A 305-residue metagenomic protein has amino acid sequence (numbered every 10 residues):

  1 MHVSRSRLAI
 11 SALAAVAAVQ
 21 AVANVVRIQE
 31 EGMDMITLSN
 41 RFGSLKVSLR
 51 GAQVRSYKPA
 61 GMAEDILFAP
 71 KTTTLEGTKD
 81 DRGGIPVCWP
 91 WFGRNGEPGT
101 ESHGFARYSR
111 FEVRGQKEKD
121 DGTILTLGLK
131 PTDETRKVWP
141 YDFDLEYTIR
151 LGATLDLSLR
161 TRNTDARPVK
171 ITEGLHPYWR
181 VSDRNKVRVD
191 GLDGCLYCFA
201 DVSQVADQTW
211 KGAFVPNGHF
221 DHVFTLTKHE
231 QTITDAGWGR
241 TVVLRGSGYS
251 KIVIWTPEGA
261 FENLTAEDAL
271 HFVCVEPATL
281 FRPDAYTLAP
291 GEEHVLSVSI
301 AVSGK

Functional and structural regions predicted by a protein language model:
M1-A9: Bacterial N-terminal signal peptides that target proteins for export
L13-A21: Hydrophobic h-region of N-terminal signal peptides that target proteins for export in Gram-negative bacteria
A21-R82, K228-K251, E292-K305: Beta-strand-rich N-terminal accessory domains
R27-E30, T100-G152: Extended, loop-rich substrate-binding clefts of extracytoplasmic carbohydrate-active enzymes
S56, P131-I171, L175-H176: Acidic, contiguous internal or C-terminal segments within carbohydrate-active enzymes that form a structured patch used
F68-P70, C88, V242-K305: Active-site pocket scaffolds in enzymes
T78-A106, D190-F199, S203, A213: Beta-strand/loop-rich accessory regions of lumenal/periplasmic or secreted enzymes, predominantly carbohydrate-active
P168-K170, G174-K251: Active-site/ligand-binding surface loops and adjacent short beta/alpha elements that line catalytic pockets across
